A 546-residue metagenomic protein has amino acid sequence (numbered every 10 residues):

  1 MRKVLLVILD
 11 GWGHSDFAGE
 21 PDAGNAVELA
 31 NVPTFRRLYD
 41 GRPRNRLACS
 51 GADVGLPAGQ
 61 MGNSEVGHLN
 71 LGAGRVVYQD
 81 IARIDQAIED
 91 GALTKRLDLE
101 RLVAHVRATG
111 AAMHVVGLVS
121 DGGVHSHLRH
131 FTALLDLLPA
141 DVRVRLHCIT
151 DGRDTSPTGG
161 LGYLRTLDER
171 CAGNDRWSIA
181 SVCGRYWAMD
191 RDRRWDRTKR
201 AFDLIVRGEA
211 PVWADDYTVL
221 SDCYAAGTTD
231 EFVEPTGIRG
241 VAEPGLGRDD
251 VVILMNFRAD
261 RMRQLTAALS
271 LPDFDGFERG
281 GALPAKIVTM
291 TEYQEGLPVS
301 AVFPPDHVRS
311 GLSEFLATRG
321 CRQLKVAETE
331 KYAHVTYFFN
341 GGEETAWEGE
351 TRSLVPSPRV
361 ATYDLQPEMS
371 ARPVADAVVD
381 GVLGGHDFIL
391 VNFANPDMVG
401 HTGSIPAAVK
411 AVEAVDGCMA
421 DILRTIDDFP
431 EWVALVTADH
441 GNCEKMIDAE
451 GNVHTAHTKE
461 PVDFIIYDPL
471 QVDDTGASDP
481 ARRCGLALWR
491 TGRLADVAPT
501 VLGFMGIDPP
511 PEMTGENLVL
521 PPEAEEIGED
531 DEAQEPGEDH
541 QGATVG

Functional and structural regions predicted by a protein language model:
M1-G546: Feature captures the catalytic ectodomains and active-site-proximal regions of enzymes that hydrolyze or transfer
